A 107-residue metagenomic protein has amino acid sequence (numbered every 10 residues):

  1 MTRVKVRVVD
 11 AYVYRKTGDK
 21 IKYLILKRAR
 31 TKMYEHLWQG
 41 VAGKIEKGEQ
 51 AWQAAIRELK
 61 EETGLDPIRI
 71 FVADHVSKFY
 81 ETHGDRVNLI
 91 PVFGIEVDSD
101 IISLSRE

Functional and structural regions predicted by a protein language model:
M1-L24: Conserved N-terminal beta-strand and adjoining loop/helix that marks the start of the Nudix/MutT-like hydrolase domain
V4-V6, G18, K32-M33, D85-N88 (+1 more regions): A generic fold-level signal
V6-V8, E35, G40, F71 (+1 more regions): Short connector loops at helix/strand junctions that flank enzyme active sites, especially segments positioning acidic
V13-R15, K27, V92-E96: Short, well-ordered beta-strand micro-motif
K16, T31, D98-D100: Short coil/turn motifs at secondary-structure junctions
K20-E61: Conserved Nudix-box catalytic region and its N-terminal flanking loop in Nudix hydrolases and closely related
K44-E107: Unchanged
